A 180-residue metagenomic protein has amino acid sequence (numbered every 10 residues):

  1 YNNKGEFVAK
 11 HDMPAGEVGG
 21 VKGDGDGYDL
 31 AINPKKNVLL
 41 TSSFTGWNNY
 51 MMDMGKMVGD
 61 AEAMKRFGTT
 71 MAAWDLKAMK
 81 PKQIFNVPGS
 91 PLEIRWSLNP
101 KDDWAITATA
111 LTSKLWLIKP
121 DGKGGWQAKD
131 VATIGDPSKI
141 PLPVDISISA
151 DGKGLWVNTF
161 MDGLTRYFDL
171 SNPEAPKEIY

Functional and structural regions predicted by a protein language model:
Y1-K4, V58-K77, D169: Beta-propeller blade signature
N3-G5, L76, L117-A128, Y167-K177: Short loop/turn segments immediately following beta-strands, especially the blade-tip and inter-blade linker loops
F7-G20, K80-F85, K129-P137, K177-Y180: A short beta-strand motif characteristic of beta-propeller blades
G16-N37, P88-D102, G135-G152: Beta-rich, blade/repeat-based domains predominating in secreted/periplasmic proteins but also intracellular
S42-R66: Short, conserved, GDST-rich strand-edge loop motifs in beta-rich repeat architectures
F44, A108-L111, P120, F160: Short loop/turn segments immediately following the C-termini of beta-strands
G46-N49, L111-K114, D162-L164: Short glycine/acidic-enriched loop and turn motifs that connect beta-strands
